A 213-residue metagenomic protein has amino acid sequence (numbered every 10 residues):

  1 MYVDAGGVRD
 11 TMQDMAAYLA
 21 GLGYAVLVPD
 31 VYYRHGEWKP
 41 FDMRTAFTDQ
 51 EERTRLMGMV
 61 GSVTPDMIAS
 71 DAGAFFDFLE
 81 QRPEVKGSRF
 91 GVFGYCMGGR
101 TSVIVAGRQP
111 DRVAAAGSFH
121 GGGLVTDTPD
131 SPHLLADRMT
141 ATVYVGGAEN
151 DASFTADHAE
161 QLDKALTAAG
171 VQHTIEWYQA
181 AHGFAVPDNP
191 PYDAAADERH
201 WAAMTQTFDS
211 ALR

Functional and structural regions predicted by a protein language model:
M1-R213: N-terminal cap/leader regions of alpha/beta-hydrolase-fold enzymes, predominantly small-molecule hydrolases
